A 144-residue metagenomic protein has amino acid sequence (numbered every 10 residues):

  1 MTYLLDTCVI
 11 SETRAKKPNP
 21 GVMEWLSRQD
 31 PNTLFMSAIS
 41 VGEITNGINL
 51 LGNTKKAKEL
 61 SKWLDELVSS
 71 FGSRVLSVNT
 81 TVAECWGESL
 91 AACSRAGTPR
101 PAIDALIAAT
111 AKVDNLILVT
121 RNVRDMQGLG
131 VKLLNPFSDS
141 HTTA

Functional and structural regions predicted by a protein language model:
M1, A108, V113-A144: Acidic, PIN/NYN-like endoribonuclease modules and their adjacent C-terminal/linker elements
M1, W25-R28, L67, V75 (+2 more regions): Short secondary-structure boundary/capping segments
M1-S40, N49-E66, S140-A144: Short, well-structured N-terminal submotif of metal-dependent ribonuclease cores
D6-T7, V22, I44, W86 (+2 more regions): Generic structural signal for small/hydrophobic residues in well-ordered secondary structure, especially within
V9, S40, V82, I107 (+1 more regions): Alpha-helix capping/helix-boundary segments
I10-S11, G42-T45, Q127, L134: Nucleotide phosphate-binding site architecture
N46-T54, S73-I117: Active-site neighborhoods of divalent-metal-dependent phosphate/nucleic-acid chemistry enzymes
